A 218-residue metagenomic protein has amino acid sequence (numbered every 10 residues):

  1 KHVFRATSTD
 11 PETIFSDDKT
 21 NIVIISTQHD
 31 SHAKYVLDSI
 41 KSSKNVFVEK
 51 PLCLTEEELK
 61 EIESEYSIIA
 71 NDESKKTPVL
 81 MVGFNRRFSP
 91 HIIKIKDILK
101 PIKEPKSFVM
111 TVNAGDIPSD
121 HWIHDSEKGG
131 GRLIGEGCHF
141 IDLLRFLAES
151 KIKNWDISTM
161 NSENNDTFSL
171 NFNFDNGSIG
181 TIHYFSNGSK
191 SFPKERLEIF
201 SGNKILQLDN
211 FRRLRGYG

Functional and structural regions predicted by a protein language model:
K1-R5: N-terminal Rossmann-like dinucleotide-binding module
A6-P11: Short acidic-hydrophobic, aromatic-tinged amphipathic segments that line or gate anion-handling sites
T13, I22, K34, E61 (+4 more regions): Alpha-helical elements of Rossmann-like donor-binding domains used by nucleotide-donor carbohydrate transfer enzymes
I14-K34, F47: Rossmann-like NAD(P)-binding element
Q28-D30, R86-R87, N187: Short glycine-rich anion-binding loops that position phosphate/pyrophosphate groups of nucleotides and phosphorylated
A33-F84: Beta-strand-loop-alpha-helix segment that lines the small-molecule cofactor/substrate pocket of alpha/beta enzymes
R86-S158: Predominantly a Rossmann-like dinucleotide-binding segment in NAD(P)-dependent oxidoreductases
G135, I141-R213: Contiguous beta-strand/loop segments that form the cofactor/metal-binding neighborhood of enzyme cores
